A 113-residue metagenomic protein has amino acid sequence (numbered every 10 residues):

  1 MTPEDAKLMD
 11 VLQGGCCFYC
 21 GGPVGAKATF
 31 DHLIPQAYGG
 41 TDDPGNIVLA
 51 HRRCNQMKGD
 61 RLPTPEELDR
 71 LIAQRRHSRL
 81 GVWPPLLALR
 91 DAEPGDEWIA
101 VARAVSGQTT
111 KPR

Functional and structural regions predicted by a protein language model:
M1-Y19: Short, charged surface segments at domain edges that flank catalytic/cofactor-binding sites
F18-G21, R53: Short, cysteine/histidine-rich loop/knuckle motifs that typically chelate Zn2+
A26-K27, M57-D60: Short, non-ligating residues that shape and space the ligands of small metal-coordination modules and catalytic
T29-L33: Histidine-centered catalytic micro-motifs used for acid/base chemistry in nuclease and nucleotide-processing active
Y38, R70-A73: Short edge-strand/loop segments of extracellular domains
Y38-K58: Short beta-strand-alpha-helix junction that forms the catalytic/metal-binding core of metal-dependent nuclease domains
G59, P63, I72: A binding-site-centric feature that preferentially detects glycan-recognition modules on secreted/surface proteins
A73-R113: Short flanking/linker segments adjacent to small metal-binding domains or redox-active Cys/His motifs
